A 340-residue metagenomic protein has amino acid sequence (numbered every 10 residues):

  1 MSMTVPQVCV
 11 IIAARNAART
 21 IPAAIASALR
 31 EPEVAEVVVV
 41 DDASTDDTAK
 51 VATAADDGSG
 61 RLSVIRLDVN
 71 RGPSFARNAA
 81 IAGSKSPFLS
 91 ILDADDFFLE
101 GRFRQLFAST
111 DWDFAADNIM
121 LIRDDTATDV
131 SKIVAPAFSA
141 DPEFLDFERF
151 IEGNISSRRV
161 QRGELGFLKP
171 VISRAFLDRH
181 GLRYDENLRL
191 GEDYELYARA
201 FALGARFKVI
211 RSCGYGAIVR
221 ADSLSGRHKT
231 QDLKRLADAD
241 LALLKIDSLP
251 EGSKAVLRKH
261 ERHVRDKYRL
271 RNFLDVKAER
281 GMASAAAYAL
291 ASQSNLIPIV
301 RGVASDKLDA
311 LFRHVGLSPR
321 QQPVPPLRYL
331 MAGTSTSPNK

Functional and structural regions predicted by a protein language model:
M1-Q231: Nucleotide-sugar donor-binding/catalytic module of glycosyltransferases that assemble extracellular/cell-envelope
V209-K340: C-terminal subregions of glycosyltransferases and related glycan-biosynthesis enzymes
